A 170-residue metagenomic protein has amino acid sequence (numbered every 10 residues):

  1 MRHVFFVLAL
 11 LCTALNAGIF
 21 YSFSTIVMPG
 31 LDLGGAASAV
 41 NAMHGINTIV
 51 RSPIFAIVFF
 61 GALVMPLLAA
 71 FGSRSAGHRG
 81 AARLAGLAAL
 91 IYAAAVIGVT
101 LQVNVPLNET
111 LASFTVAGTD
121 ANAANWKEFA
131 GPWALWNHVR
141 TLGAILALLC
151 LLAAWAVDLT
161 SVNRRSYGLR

Functional and structural regions predicted by a protein language model:
M1-A14, F71-I97: Interfacial segments of alpha-helical transmembrane regions
M1-F5, N47-I54, G77-L84, W126-V139: Membrane-interfacial loop-to-transmembrane-helix junctions in polytopic alpha-helical membrane proteins
L15-F60, P106-G131, G168-L169: Interfacial loop at the N-terminal end of multi-pass membrane proteins
F20, P66-S73, T100, L151-D158: Structural signal for membrane-spanning alpha-helices in multi-pass inner-membrane proteins, emphasizing helix cores
A56-L67, I145: Hydrophobic alpha-helical transmembrane segments
L87-E109, G168-R170: Hydrophobic alpha-helical transmembrane segments of integral membrane proteins
T141-S161: A hydrophobic membrane-anchoring alpha-helix module
T160-R170: Short, charged juxtamembrane terminal tails flanking transmembrane helices
